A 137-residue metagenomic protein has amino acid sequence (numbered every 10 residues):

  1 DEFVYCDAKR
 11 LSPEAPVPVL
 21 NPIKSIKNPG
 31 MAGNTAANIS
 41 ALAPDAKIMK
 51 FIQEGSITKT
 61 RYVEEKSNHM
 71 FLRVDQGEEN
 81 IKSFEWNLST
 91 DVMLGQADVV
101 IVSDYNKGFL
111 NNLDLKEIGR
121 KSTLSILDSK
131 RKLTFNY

Functional and structural regions predicted by a protein language model:
D1-K9, E14-P16, N21-Y137: Ribokinase/PfkB-type carbohydrate-kinase core domain
